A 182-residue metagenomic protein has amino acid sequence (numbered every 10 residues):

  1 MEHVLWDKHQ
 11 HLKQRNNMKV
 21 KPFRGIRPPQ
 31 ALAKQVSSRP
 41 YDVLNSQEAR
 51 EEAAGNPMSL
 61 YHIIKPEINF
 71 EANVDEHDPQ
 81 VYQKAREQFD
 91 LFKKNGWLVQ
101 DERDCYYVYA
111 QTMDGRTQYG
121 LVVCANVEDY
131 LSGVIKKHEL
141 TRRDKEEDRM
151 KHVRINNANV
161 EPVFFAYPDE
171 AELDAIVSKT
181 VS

Functional and structural regions predicted by a protein language model:
H3-S182: A cross-family signal for N-terminal binding/gating loops and helix N-caps that shape access to the active site
